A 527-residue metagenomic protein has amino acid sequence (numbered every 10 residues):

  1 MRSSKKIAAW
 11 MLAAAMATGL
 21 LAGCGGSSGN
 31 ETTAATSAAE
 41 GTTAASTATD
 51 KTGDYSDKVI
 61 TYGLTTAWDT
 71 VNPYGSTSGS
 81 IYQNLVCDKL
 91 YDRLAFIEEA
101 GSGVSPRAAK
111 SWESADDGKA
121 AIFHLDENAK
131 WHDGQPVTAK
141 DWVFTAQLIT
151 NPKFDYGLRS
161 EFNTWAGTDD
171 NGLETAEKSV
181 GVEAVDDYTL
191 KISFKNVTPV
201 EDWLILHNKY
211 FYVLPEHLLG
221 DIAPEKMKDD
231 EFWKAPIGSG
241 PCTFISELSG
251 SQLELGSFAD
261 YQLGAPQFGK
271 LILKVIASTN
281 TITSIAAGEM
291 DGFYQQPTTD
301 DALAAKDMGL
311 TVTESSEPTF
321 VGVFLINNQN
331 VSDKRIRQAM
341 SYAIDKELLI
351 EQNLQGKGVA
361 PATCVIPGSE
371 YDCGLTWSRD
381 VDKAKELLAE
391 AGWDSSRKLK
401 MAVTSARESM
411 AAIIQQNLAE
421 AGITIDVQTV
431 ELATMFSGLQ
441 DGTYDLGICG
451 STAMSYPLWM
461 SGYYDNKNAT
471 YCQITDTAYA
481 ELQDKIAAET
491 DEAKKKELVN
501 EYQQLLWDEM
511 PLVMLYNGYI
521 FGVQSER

Functional and structural regions predicted by a protein language model:
T61, T138-T145, D187-S193, G240-P241 (+5 more regions): Alpha-helical secondary-structure segments
Y62, S249, A389-A453: Ligand/substrate-recognition segments at binding pockets and active sites
G63-D116, Q147, I237: N-terminal lobe/hinge region of extracytoplasmic solute-binding protein
T65, G292-V381, N468-T477, E509-V523: Local pocket/hinge segments that shape ligand/substrate recognition
I81, E98-E99, H207-P266, K270 (+2 more regions): Gly/Pro-rich hinge or "lid" segments in bacterial periplasmic/extracellular proteins
S160-G220: Surface-exposed binding/hinge segments that line and control ligand-binding clefts or catalytic entry sites
S257-L303, T424: Ligand-site clamp/hinge motif
I344-Y371, A406-Q415, L439-R527: Detector for C-terminal structural segments
